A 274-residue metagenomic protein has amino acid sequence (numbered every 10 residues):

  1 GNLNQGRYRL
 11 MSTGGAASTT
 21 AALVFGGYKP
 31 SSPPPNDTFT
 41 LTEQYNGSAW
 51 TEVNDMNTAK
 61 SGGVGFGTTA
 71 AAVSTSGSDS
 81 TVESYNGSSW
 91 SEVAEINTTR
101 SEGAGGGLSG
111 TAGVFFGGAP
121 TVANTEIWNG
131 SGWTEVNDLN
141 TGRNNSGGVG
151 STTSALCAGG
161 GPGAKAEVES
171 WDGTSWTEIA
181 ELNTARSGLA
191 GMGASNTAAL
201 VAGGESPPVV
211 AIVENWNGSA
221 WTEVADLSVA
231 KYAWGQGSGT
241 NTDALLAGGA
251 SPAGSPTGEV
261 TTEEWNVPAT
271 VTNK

Functional and structural regions predicted by a protein language model:
G1-K274: Polar, enzyme-active/binding microenvironments
